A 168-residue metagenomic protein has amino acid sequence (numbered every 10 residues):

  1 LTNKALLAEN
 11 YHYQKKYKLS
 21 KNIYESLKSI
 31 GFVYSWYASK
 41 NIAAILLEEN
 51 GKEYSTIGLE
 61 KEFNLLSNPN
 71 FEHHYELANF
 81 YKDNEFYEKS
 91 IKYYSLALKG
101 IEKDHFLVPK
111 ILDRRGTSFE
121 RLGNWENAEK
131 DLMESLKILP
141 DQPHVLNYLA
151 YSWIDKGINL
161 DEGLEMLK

Functional and structural regions predicted by a protein language model:
N3, W36-A38, H73, L107 (+2 more regions): TPR alpha-solenoid repeat register
L6, K40-N41, E76, R114 (+1 more regions): Canonical tetratricopeptide repeat
E9, A44, N79, T117 (+1 more regions): Residue-level recognition of tetratricopeptide repeat
Q14, E49-N50, N84, L122 (+1 more regions): Structural motif corresponding to the intra-repeat A-B loop/turn of tetratricopeptide repeats
Y17, K52-E53, Y87, W125 (+1 more regions): TPR-repeat structural position
S20, S55-T56, S90, A128 (+1 more regions): Single-residue signature of alpha-solenoid repeat helices
Y24, L59-E60, Y87, Y94 (+2 more regions): Hydrophobic/aromatic packing residues within the alpha-helices of TPR/SEL1-like helical repeat arrays
F32-V33, S67-N68, E102, F106 (+1 more regions): Short coil turns that delineate tetratricopeptide repeat
